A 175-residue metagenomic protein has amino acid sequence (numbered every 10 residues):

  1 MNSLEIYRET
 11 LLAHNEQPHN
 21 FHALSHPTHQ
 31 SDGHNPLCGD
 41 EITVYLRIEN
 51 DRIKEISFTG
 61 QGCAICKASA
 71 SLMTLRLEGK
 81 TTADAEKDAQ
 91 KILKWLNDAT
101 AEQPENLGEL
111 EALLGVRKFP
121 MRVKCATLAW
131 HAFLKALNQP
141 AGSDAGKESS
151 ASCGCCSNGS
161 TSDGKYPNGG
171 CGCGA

Functional and structural regions predicted by a protein language model:
M1-L24, K80-A175: C-terminal binding/interaction regions
Q17-I56, G60: Structured beta-strand/loop patches that form or line metal/cofactor-binding pockets in enzymes
I42, S71, K124: Active-site phosphate/pyrophosphate-handling residues
I42-T43, D51, T74-L75, D84-K87 (+1 more regions): Short, surface-exposed, polar/charged, turn-prone segments marking secondary-structure boundaries
G62-K67: Short, thiol/selenol-centered motifs that function as redox-active sites or metal-ligating centers
S69-T81: Alpha-helical support elements that line or immediately flank enzyme active sites and cofactor-binding pockets
